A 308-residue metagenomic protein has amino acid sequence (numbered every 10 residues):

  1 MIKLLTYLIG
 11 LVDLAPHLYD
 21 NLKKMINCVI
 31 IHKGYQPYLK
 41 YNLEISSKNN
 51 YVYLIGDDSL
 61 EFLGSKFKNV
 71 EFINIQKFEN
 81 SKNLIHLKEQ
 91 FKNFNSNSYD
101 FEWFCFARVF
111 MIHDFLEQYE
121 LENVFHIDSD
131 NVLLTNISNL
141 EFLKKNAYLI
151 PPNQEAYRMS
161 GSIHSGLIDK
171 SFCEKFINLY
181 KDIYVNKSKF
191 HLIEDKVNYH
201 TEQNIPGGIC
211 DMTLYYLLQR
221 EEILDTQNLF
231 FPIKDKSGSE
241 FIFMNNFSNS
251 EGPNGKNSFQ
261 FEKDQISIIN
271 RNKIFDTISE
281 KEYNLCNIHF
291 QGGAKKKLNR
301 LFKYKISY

Functional and structural regions predicted by a protein language model:
I2-F94, E117, K170-S171, Q291-Y308: N-terminal anchoring/stem segment of glycosyltransferases
P37-K40, F106-F110, I209-L217: A structural signal for well-ordered alpha-helical segments within the folded catalytic domains of diverse enzymes
Y53-G56, V124-D128, L149-I150, D225-P232: A structural signal for short, well-ordered beta-strand segments and their strand-loop junctions that often border
F62-G64, L133-N136, E141, R158-S160: Short catalytic/ligand-binding loop motif for oxyanion handling, primarily in non-cytosolic enzymes, centered on
N95-F101: Surface-exposed cleft-lining segments at the edges of enzyme active sites
F104-I150: GT-A fold catalytic core of metal-dependent nucleotide-sugar glycosyltransferases, centered on the diacidic
L149-K170: Short beta-strand-to-loop element that shapes/binds the nucleotide-sugar donor at the catalytic cleft/hinge
I177-Y308: Catalytic core and acceptor-binding pocket of nucleotide-sugar-dependent glycosyltransferases
